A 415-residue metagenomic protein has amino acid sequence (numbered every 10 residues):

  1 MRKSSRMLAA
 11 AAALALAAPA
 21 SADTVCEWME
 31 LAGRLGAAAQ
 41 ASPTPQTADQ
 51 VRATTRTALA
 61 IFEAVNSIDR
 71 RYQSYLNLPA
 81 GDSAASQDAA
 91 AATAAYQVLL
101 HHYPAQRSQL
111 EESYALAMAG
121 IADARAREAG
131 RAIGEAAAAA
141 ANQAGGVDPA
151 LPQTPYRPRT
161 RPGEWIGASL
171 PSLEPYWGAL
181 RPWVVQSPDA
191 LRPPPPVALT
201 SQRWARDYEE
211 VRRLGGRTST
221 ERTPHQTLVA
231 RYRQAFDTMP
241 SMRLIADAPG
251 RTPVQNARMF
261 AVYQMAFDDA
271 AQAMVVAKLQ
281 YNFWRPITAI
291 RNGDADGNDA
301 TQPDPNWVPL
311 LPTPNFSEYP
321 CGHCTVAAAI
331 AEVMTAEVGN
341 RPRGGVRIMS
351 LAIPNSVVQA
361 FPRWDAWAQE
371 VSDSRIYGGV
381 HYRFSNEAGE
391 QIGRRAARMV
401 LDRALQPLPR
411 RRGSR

Functional and structural regions predicted by a protein language model:
M1-L8: Bacterial N-terminal signal peptides that target proteins for export
A11: Acidic, contiguous segments within the catalytic cores of piggyBac-derived transposases
A17-A20: N-terminal signal peptide c-region/cleavage motif recognized by signal peptidases
D23-R415: Acidic/polar surface patches and capping/hinge elements
